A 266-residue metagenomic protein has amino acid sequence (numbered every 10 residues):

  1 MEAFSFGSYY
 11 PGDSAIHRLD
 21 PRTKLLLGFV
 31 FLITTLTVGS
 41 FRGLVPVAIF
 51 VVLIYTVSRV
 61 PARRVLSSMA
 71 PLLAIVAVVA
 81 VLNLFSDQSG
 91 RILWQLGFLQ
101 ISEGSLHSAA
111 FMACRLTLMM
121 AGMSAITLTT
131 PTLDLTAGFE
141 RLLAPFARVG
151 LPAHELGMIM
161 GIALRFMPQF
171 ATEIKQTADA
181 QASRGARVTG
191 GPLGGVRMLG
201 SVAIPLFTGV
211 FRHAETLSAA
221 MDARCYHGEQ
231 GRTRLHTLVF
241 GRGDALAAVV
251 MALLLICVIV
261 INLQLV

Functional and structural regions predicted by a protein language model:
M1-F41, V47-S58, R141-L151, E155-M158 (+2 more regions): Transmembrane alpha-helix interface motif
L25-L26, L44-P46, L66-M69, L73 (+2 more regions): Hydrophobic alpha-helical transmembrane segments
V60-L66: Membrane-interface helix-boundary motifs at transmembrane edges
P61, I101-S102, G241: A diffuse structural propensity rather than consistent per-protein peaks
M69-R184, T189-P192: Juxtamembrane/interface alpha-helical elements of multi-pass membrane proteins
